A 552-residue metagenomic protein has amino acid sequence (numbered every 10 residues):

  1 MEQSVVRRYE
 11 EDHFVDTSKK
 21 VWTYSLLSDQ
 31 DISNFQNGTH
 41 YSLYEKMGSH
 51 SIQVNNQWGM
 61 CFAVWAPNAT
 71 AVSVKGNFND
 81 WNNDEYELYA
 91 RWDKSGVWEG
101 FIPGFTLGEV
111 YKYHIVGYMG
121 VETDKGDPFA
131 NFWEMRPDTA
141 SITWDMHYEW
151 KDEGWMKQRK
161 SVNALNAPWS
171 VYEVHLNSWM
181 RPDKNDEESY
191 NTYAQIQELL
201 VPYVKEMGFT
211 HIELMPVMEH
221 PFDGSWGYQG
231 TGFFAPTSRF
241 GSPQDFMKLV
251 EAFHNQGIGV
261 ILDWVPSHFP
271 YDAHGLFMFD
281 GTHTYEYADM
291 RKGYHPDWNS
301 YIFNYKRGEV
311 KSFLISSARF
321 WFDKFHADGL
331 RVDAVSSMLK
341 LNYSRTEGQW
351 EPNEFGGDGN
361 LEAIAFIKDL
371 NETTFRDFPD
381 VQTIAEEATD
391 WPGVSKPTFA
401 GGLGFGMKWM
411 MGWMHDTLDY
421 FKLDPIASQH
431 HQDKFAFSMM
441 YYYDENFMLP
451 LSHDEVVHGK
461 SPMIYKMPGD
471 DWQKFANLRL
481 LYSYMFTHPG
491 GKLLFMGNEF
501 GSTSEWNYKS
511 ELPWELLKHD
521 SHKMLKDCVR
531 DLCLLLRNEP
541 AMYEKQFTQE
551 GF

Functional and structural regions predicted by a protein language model:
M1-C61, W92-E173, S178-N185: The feature marks proteins involved in alpha-glucan
W65-V72: Short proline/glycine-enriched turn/loop motifs at strand-loop junctions of beta-rich domains
V72-V74, Y111: Short beta-strand elements bearing conserved aromatic residues within extracellular beta-rich modules
N77-N82, Y118: Change "in extracellular beta-sheet-rich domains … of secreted and cell-surface proteins" to "in beta-sheet-rich domains
D84-W92: Solvent-exposed serine/threonine-rich low-complexity stretches and specific carbohydrate-binding patches
V121-T123, M180-P182, H220-D223, H268-D272 (+4 more regions): Short catalytic/ligand-binding loop motif for oxyanion handling, primarily in non-cytosolic enzymes, centered on
F132, E153-W169, H175-G359: Substrate-binding/active-site clefts of carbohydrate-active enzymes
P137, H326-D328, T346-E511, L516 (+1 more regions): Conserved alpha/beta catalytic core and glycan-binding cleft of carbohydrate-active enzymes
